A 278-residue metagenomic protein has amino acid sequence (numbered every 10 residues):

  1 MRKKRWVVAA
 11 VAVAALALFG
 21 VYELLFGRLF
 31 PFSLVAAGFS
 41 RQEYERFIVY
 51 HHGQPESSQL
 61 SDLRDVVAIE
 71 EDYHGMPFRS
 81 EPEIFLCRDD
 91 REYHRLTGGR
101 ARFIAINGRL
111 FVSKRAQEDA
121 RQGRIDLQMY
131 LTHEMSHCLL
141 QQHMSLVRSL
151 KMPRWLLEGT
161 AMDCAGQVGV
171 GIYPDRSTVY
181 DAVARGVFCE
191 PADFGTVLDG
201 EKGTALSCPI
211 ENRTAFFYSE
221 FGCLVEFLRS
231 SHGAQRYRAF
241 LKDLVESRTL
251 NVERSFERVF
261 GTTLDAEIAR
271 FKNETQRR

Functional and structural regions predicted by a protein language model:
M1-L18: N-terminal Sec-pathway targeting helices
A9, F32, D119-R121, M144 (+2 more regions): Short hydrophobic/aromatic segments of transmembrane alpha-helices and their interfaces
A15-V35: Membrane-interface motif at the C-terminal end of an N-terminal transmembrane signal
E23, H52, P209-I210: A short, structure-level motif marking secondary-structure boundaries and short turns
L34-R148, V252: Juxtacatalytic substrate-recognition/specificity segment
R148-R278: Acidic/His/Gly-enriched intrinsically disordered linker/tail segments that often contain short helix/coil "MoRF-like"
